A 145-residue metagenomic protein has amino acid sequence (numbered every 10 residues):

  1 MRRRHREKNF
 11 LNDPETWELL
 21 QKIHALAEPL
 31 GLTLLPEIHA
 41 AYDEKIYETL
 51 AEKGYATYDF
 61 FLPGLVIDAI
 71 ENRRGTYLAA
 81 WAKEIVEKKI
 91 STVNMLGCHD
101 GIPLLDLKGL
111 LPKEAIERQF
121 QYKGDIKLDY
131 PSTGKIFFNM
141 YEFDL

Functional and structural regions predicted by a protein language model:
M1-L145: Active-site and adjacent substrate-binding regions of carbohydrate-active enzymes
